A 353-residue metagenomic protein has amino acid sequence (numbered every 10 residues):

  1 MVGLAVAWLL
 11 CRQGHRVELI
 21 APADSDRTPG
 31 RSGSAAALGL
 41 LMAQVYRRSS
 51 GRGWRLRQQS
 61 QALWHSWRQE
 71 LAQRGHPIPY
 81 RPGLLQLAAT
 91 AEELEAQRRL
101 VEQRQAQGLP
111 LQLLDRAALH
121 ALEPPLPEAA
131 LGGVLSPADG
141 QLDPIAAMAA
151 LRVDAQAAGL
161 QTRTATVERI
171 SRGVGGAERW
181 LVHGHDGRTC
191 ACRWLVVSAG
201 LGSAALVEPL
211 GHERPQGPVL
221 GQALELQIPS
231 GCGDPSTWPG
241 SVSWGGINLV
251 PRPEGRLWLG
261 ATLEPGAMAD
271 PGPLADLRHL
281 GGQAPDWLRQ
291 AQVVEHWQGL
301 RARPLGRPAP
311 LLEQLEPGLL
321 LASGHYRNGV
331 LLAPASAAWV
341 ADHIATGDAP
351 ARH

Functional and structural regions predicted by a protein language model:
M1-V2: Hydrophobic/small residue at the entry helix of a nucleotide-binding pocket
A5-Q13, L19, A37-A43, W67 (+3 more regions): Active-site substrate-recognition segment that forms the wall of the catalytic cavity or substrate channel
L38-L122: Dinucleotide-binding Rossmann-like beta1-alpha1 core, especially the glycine-rich loop that anchors the ADP
R48, R55-Q58, L87-A96, V134-V153 (+2 more regions): Short beta-strand to alpha-helix junction loop
G75-L87, L100, Q107, Q112-A158 (+2 more regions): Helix-loop-beta segment of a Rossmann-like dinucleotide-binding subdomain
G133-G173, A177-W194, S198, G202-A205: Helical element adjacent to the flavin cofactor pocket in flavoenzyme catalytic cores
A291-H353: C-terminal catalytic lobe of FAD-dependent flavoproteins
